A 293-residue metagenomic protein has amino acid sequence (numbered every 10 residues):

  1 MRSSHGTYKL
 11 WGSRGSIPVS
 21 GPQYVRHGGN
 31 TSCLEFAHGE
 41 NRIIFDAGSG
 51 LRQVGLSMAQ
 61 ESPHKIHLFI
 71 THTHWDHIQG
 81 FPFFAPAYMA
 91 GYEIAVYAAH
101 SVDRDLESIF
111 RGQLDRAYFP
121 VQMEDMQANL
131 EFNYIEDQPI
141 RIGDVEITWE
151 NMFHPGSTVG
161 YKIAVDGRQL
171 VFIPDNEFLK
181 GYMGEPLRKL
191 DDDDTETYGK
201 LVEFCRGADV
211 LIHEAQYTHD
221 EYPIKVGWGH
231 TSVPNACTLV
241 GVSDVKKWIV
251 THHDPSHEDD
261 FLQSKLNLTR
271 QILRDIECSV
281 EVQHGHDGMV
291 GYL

Functional and structural regions predicted by a protein language model:
M1-G184, D259-L293: Binuclear metal-dependent hydrolase catalytic cores
K180-V280: Cap/insert and terminal regions of metallo-dependent hydrolase folds
